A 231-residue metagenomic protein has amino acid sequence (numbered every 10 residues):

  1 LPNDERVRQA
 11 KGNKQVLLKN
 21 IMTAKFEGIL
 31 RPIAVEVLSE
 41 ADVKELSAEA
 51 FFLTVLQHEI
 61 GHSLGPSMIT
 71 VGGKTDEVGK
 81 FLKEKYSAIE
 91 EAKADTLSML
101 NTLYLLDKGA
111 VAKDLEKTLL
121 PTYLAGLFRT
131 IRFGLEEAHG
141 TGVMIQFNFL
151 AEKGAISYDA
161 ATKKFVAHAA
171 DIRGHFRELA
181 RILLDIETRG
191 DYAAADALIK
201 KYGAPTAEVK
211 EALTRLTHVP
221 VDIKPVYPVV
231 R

Functional and structural regions predicted by a protein language model:
L1-G79: Active-site-adjacent "gating/activation" loops or surface patches in catalytic cores
L46-A50, S87-E91, K117, P121: Solvent-exposed, acidic/flexible segments
E77-S87: Short beta-alpha connecting loops at secondary-structure transitions that line or flank enzyme active sites
S87-Y104: An active-site-proximal "capping" alpha-helix that borders the catalytic cofactor pocket
M99-A195, K201: Long, well-structured alpha-helical subdomains associated with metal-dependent extracellular/ecto-lumenal hydrolases
F176, A180-R231: Extended, compositionally biased alpha-helical segments that mediate assembly or anchoring
